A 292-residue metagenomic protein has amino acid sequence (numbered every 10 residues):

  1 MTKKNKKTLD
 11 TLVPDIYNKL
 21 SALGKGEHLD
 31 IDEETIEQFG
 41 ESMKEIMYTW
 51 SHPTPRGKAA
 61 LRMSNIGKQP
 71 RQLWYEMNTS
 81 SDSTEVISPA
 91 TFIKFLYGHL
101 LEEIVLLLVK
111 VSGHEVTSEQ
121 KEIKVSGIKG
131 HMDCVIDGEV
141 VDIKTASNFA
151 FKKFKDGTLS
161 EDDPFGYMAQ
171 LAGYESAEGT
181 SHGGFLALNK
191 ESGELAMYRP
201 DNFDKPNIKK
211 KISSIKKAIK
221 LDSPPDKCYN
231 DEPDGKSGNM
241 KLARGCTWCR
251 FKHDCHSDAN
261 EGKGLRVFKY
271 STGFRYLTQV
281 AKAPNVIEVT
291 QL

Functional and structural regions predicted by a protein language model:
M1-V140, S147-T158, L292: Metal-dependent nuclease catalytic cores that hydrolyze phosphodiester bonds in DNA/RNA, characterized by
P14, P53-P55, P70, P89 (+6 more regions): Proline-rich intrinsically disordered, low-complexity coils
K68, E103, A169-A172, A243-R244: Non-catalytic, well-ordered alpha-helical scaffold segments
E76-M77, K144, L188, K252: Structured loops at beta-to-helix junctions and adjacent beta-edge loops in soluble globular domains
G98, D163, G238: Residue-level marker of regulatory loop/turn positions in helix-turn-helix DNA-binding domains and in histidine
H114-D226: Mg2+/Mn2+-dependent nuclease catalytic core
G173, A177-L292: Metal-dependent nuclease catalytic regions and adjoining charged, substrate-binding loops involved in nucleic-acid end
